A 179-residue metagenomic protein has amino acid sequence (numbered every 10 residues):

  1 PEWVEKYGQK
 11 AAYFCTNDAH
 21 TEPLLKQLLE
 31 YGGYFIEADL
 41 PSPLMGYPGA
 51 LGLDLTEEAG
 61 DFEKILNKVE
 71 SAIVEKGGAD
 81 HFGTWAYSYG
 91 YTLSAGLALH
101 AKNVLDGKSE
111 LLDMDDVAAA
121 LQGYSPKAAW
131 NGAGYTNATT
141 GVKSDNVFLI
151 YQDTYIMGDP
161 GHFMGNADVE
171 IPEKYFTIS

Functional and structural regions predicted by a protein language model:
P1-S179: A residue-level marker of the well-folded mature domains of exported/periplasmic proteins
